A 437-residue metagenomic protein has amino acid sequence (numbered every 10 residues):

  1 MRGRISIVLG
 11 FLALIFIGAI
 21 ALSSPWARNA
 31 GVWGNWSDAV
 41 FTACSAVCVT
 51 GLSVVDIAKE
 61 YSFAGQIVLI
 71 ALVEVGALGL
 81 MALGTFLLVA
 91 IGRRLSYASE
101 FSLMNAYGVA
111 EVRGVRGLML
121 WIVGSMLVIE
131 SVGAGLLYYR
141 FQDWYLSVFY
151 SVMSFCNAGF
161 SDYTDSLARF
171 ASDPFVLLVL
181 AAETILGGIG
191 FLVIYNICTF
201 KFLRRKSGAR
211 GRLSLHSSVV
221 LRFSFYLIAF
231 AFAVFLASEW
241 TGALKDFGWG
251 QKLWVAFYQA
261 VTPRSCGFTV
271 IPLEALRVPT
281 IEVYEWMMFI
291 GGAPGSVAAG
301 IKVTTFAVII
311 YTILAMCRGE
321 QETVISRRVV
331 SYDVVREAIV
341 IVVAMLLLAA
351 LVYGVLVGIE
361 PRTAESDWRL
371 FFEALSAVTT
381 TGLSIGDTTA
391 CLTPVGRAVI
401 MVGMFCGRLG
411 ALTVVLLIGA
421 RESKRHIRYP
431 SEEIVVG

Functional and structural regions predicted by a protein language model:
M1-G437: Membrane-proximal intracellular helices of multi-pass ion channels
